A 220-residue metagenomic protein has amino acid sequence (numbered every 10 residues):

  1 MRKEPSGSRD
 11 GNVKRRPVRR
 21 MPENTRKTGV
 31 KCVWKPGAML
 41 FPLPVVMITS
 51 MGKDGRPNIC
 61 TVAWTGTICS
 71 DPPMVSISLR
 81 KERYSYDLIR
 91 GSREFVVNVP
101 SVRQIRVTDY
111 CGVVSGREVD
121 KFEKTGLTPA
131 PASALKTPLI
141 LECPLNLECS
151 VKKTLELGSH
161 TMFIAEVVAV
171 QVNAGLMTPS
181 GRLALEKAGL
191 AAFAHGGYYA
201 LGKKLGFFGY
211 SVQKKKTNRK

Functional and structural regions predicted by a protein language model:
R2, R9-K220: Basic, polyanion-binding surface patches
